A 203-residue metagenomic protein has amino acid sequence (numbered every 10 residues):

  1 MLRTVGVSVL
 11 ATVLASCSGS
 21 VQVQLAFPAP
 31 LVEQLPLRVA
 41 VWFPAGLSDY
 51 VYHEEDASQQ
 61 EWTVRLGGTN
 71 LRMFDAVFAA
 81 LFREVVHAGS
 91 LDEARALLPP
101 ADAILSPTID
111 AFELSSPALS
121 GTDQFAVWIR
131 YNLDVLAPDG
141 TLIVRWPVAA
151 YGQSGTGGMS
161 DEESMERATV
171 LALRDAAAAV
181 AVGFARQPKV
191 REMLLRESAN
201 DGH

Functional and structural regions predicted by a protein language model:
M1-C17: Sec-dependent bacterial lipoprotein signal peptides
C17-V77, A185-H203: A structural "domain/chain start" motif
S18-Q24, G89-I143, G155: Surface-exposed short loop/turn segments
P44-D49, T108-L114, A149-Y151: Generic short beta-strand segments
A57-L66, L136-R186: Short secondary-structure boundary motifs at beta->alpha junctions and helix caps
G68-R95: Mid-chain, structured segments of secreted extracytoplasmic proteins
F78-H87, A177-K189: Sec-exported extracytoplasmic/periplasmic mature domains
